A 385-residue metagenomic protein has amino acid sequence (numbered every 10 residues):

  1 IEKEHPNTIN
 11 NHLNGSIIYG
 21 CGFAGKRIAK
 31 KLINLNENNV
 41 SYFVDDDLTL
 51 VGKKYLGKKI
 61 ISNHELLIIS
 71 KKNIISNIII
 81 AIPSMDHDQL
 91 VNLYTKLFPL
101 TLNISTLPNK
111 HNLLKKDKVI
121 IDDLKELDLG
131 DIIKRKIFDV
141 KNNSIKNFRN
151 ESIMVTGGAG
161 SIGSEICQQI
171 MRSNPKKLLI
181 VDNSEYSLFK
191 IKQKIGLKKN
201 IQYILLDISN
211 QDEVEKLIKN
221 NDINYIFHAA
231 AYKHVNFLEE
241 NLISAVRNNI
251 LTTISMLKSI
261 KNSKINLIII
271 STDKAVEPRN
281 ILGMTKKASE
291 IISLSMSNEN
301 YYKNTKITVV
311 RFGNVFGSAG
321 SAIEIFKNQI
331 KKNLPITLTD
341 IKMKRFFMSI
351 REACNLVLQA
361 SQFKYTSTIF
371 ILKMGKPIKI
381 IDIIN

Functional and structural regions predicted by a protein language model:
E2-N34, R149-C167: Glycine-rich adenosine-cofactor-binding loop
E4, T8, N92-S152, K199: Flexible, Lys/Arg-rich cytosolic regulatory linkers and terminal tails that connect or flank
I33, L48-E126, L206: Phosphate-bearing ligand-interacting subdomains that bind or position ATP/ADP/UDP/GDP/NAD(P) or nucleotide-linked
V91-L107, K177-S184, N220-N221, Y225 (+1 more regions): NAD(P)-cofactor binding segment of oxidoreductase domains
L114-K116, Y225-H228, Y232-E290, S295: Conserved Rossmann-fold NAD(P)-dependent oxidoreductase catalytic core, especially the SDR/UDP-sugar
L205-D222: Conserved Rossmann-fold cofactor-binding substructure of NAD(P)-dependent oxidoreductases
N266, S293-S321, I325-K344, T368-I371: Conserved beta-loop-beta element that borders a ligand/cofactor-binding pocket
A360-N385: Mid/C-terminal beta-alpha module of Rossmann-like enzyme folds, strongest in SDR-family dehydrogenases/epimerases
